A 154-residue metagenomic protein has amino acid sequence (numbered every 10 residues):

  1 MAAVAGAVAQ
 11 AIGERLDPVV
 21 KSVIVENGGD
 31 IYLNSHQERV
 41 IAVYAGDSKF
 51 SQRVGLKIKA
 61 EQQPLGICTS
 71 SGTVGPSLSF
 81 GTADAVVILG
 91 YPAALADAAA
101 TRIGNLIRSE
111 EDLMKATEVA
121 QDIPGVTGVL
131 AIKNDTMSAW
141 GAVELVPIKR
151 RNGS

Functional and structural regions predicted by a protein language model:
A2-I12, S22-A116, L145, S154: Conserved mixed alpha/beta catalytic, RNA-binding, or beta-rich assembly cores of soluble enzyme, regulatory
P18: N-terminal glycine-/serine-/threonine-rich phosphate-binding loop
K21-S22, E110-W140: Flexible, glycine/charged-enriched surface loops at secondary-structure junctions
N134-S154: Charge-rich, low-complexity terminal tails
